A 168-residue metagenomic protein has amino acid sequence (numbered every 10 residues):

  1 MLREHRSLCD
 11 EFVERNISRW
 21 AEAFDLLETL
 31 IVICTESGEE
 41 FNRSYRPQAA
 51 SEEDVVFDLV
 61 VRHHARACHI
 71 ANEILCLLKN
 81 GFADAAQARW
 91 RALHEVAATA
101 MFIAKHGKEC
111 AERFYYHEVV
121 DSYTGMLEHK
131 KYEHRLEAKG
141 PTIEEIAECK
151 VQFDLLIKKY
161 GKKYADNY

Functional and structural regions predicted by a protein language model:
M1-E52, V120-Y168: Secondary-shell segments that build the walls of catalytic and ion/ligand-binding clefts
W20, F82, H106-G107: Short, solvent-exposed helix-helix connector turns and helix-capping sites enriched in acidic/polar residues
S37-I103: Long, hydrophobic/aromatic-enriched structural stretches that serve as scaffold segments
C68, Q87, C110, G140-I143 (+1 more regions): Short, amphipathic alpha-helical segments
N80-G81, A111-R113, D166-Y168: Proteins with a high burden of low-complexity, intrinsically disordered sequence enriched in S/T/G/P/A and R, requiring
A86-Q87, A104-F114: Short, glycine/acidic-rich hinge or "gate" loops at secondary-structure transitions that mediate conformational
R91-H94, Y115-V119: Short amphipathic alpha-helical surface patches that mediate protein-protein
I103, H117-S122: Acidic/His-rich structured neighborhood in mature extracellular/periplasmic domains
